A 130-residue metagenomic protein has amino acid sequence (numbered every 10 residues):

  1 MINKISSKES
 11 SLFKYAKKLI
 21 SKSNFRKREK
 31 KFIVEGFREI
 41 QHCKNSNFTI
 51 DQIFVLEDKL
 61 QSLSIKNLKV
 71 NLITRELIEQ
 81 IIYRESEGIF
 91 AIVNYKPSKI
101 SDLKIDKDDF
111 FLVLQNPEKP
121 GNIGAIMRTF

Functional and structural regions predicted by a protein language model:
M1-D58: Boundary-proximal intrinsically disordered activation/regulatory segments immediately upstream of a helical core
F25-R26, I82-R84, K104-D106: Solvent-exposed alpha-helices and their adjacent loops that cap or buttress functional pockets in soluble metabolic
G36, A91, F130: Residue-level signal for inorganic ion chemistry
N45, N71, P97, L103-F130: RNA substrate-binding interface of SAM-dependent RNA methyltransferases
F48, R84-G88, K107-D109: Short connector loops at helix/strand junctions that flank enzyme active sites, especially segments positioning acidic
D58-S64: Short, charged/polar "capping" segments at the starts of alpha-helices and the immediately preceding loops
V70-N94: Glycine/small-residue-rich loop that forms an oxyanion/phosphate-binding "nest" at active or ligand-binding sites
